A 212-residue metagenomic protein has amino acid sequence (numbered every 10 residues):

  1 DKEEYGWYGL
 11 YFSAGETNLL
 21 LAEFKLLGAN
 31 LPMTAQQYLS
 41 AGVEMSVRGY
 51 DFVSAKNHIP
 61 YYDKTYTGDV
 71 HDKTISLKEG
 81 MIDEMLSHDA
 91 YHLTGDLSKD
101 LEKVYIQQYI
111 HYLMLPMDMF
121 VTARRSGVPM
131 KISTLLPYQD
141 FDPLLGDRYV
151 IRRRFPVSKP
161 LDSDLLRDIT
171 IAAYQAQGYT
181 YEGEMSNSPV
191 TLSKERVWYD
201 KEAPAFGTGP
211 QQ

Functional and structural regions predicted by a protein language model:
D1-S13, L20-L26, Q37, A41-E44 (+1 more regions): Flexible, polar/acidic helix-loop-strand segments at domain edges
G9, M33, Y91-G95: A short glycine-/small-residue-rich loop at the edge of a beta-strand within enzyme catalytic domains
N18, L26, V47-V53, H58-Q212: C-terminal functional modules
A29-A35: Structural helix-adjacent loops and short alpha-helical linkers that scaffold large soluble proteins
A35-Q37, D100: Alpha-helical scaffolds flanking conserved acidic
